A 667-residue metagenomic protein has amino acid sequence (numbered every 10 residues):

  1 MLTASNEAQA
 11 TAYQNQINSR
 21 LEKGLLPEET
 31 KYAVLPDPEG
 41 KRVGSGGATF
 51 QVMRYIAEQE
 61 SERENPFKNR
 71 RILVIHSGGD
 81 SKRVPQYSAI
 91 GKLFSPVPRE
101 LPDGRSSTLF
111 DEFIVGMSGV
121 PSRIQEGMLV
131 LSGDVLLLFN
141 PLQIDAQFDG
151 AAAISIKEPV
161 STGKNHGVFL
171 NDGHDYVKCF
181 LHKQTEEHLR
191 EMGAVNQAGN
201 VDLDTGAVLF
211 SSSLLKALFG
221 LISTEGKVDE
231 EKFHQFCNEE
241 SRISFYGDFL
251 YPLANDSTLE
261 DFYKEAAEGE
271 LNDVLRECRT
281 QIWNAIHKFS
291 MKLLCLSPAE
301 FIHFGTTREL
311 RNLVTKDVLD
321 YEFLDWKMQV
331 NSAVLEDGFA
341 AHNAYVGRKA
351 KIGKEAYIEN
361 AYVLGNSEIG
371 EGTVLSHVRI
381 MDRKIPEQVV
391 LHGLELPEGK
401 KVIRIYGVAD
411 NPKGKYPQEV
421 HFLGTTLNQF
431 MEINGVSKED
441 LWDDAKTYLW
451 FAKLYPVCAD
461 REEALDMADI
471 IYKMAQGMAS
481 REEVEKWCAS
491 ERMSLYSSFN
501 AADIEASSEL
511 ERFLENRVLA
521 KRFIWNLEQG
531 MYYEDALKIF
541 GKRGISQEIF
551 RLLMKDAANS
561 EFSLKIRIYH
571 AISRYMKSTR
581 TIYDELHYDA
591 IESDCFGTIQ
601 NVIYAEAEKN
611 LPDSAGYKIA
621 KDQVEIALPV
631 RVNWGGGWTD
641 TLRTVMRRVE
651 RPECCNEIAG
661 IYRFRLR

Functional and structural regions predicted by a protein language model:
M1-Y321, R348, G353-N366, G370-R522 (+1 more regions): Unchanged
Q59, P252, D256, V457 (+9 more regions): Surface-exposed polar/charged interaction patches
G104-T108, S332-L335, L375, R663-L666: Short C-terminal domain-edge/linker segments immediately following a structured domain
F323-D337: Long, charged amphipathic helices and adjacent flexible linkers at domain junctions
L514, V518-F523, Y533-D535, L552 (+1 more regions): Non-catalytic accessory regions of eukaryotic chromatin regulators
D535-R543, E548-R667: ATP-binding N-lobe of GHMP and related small-molecule kinases
